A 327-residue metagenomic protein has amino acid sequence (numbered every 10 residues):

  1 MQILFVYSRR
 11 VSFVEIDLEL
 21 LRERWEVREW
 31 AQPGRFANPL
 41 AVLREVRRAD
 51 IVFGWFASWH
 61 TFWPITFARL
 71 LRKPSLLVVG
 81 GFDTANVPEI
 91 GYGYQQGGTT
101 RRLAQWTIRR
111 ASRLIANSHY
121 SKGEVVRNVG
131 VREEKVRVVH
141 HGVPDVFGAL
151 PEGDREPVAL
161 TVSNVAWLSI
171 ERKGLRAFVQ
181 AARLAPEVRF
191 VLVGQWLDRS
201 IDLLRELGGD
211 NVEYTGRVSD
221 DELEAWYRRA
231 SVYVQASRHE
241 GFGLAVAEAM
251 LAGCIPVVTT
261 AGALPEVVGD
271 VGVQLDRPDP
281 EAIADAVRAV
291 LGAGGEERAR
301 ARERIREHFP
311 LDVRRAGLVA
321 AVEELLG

Functional and structural regions predicted by a protein language model:
V46, R217-V218, A225-A230: Short alpha-helical donor nucleotide-sugar binding micro-motif in glycosyltransferases
Q95-L114: Membrane-proximal helix-turn-helix segments that form the acceptor-binding/catalytic region of lipid-linked
R109-K135, D145: A short, active-site helix/loop in glycosyltransferases that binds the activated sugar's phosphate group
P151-A185, V191: Conserved donor-binding/catalytic core segment of Leloir-type glycosyltransferases
I201-E224: Nucleotide-activated donor-binding/catalytic signature segment of Leloir-type glycosyltransferases, i.e., the conserved
R238: Aromatic "clamp/platform" in nucleotide-sugar-dependent glycosyltransferases that forms part of the donor/acceptor
I255-V258: Short hydrophobic beta-strand element within catalytic cores of glycosyltransferases and related nucleotide-activated
G272-P280, A289-G294: Conserved acidic donor-binding segment of nucleotide-sugar-dependent glycosyltransferases
